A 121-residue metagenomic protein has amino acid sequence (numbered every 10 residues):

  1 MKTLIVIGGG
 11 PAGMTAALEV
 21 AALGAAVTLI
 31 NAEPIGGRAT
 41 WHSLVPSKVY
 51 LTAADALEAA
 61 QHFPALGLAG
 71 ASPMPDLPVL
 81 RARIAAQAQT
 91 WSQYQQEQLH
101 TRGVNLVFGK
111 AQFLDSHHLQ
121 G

Functional and structural regions predicted by a protein language model:
M1-K2, G121: Core beta-strand elements of the Rossmann-like FAD/NAD(P) dinucleotide-binding domain in flavoenzyme oxidoreductases
K2-L29: N-terminal Rossmann-like FAD-binding beta1-loop-alpha1 element of flavoenzymes
E19-A25, I30-G121: Glycine-rich flavin
